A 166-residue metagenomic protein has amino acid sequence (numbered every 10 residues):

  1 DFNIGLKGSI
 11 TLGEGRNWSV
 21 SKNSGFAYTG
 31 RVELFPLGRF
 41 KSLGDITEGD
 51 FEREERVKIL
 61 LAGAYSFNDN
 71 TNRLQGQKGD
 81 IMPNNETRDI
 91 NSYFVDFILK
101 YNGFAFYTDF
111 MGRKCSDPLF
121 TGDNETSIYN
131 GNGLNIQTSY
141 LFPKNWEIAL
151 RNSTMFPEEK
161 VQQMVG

Functional and structural regions predicted by a protein language model:
F2-S9, R16-L43: Internal alpha/beta core interface subdomains
L12-G15, G112: Solvent-exposed loop/turn segments at secondary-structure junctions within structured extracellular/periplasmic domains
N23, E33-P36, K41-E159: Detector for outer-membrane/organellar transmembrane beta-barrel domains, recognizing the amphipathic beta-strand
K160-G166: Short, intrinsically disordered, charge-balanced linker/junction segments flanking boundaries in proteins
